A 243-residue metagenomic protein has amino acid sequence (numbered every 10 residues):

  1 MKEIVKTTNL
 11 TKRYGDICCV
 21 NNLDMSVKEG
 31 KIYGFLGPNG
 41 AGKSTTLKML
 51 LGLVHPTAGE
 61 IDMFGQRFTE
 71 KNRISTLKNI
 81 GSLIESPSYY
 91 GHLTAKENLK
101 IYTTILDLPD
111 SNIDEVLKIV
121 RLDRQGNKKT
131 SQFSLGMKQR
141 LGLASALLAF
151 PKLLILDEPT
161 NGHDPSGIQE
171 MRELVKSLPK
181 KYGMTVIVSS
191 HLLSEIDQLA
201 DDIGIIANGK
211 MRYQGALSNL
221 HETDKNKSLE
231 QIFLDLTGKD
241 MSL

Functional and structural regions predicted by a protein language model:
L51: Helix-to-loop junction immediately C-terminal to a conserved catalytic motif
G59-T69, S75-T76: Conserved ABC transporter NBD signature motif
K100, T104, D110-Q125: Conserved ABC ATPase "signature" region
L154-E158, H163: Catalytic Walker B motif of ABC-type/P-loop ATPase nucleotide-binding domains
I168-K181: Helical segment within the ABC ATPase nucleotide-binding domain
